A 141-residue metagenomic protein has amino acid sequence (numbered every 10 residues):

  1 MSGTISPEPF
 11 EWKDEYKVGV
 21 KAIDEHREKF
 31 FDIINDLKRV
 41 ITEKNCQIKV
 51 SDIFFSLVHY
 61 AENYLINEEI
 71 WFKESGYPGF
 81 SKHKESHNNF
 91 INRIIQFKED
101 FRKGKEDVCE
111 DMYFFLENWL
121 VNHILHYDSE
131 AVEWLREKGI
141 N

Functional and structural regions predicted by a protein language model:
M1-N141: Small-residue-biased structural context
